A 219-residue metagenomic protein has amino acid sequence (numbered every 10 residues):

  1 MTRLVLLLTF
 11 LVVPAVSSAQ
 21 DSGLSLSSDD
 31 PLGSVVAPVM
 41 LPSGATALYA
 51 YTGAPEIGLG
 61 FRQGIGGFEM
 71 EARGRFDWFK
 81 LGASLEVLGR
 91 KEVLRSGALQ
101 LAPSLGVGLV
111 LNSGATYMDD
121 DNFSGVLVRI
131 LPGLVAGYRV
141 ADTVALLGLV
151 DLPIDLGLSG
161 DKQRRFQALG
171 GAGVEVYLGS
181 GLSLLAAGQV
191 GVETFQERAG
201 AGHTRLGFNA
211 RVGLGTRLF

Functional and structural regions predicted by a protein language model:
V5-P14: Bacterial N-terminal signal peptides
A19-K80, R217-F219: Short glycine/proline- and aromatic-enriched beta-strand/turn motifs that initiate or cap beta-hairpins
S22-L24, P42-T46, I57, G66-M70 (+6 more regions): Outer-envelope beta-barrel architecture signal
S25-L26, L81-P132, G137: Ligand-binding grooves and catalytic loops that recognize ribose/phosphate and carbohydrate rings, and esterified lipid
G33, L109-F219: Outer-membrane beta-barrel transmembrane domain signature
A47-G53, R62, E71-R75, L88 (+4 more regions): Transmembrane beta-strands of outer-membrane beta-barrel proteins
A47-R62, G74-L85, L158-R165, F195-R205: Solvent-exposed loop/turn segments connecting transmembrane beta-strands in outer-membrane beta-barrel proteins
